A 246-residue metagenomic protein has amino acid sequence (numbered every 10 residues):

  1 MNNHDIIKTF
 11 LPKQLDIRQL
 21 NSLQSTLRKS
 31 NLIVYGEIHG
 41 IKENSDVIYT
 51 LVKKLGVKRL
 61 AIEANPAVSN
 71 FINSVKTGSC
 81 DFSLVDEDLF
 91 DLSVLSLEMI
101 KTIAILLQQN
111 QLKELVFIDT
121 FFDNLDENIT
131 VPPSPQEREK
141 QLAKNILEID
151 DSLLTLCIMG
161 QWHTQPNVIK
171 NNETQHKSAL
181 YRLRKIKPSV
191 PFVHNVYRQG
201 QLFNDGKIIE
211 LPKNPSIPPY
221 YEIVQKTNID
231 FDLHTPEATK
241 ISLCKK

Functional and structural regions predicted by a protein language model:
M1-K246: Compositional signal for N-terminal targeting/processing segments
